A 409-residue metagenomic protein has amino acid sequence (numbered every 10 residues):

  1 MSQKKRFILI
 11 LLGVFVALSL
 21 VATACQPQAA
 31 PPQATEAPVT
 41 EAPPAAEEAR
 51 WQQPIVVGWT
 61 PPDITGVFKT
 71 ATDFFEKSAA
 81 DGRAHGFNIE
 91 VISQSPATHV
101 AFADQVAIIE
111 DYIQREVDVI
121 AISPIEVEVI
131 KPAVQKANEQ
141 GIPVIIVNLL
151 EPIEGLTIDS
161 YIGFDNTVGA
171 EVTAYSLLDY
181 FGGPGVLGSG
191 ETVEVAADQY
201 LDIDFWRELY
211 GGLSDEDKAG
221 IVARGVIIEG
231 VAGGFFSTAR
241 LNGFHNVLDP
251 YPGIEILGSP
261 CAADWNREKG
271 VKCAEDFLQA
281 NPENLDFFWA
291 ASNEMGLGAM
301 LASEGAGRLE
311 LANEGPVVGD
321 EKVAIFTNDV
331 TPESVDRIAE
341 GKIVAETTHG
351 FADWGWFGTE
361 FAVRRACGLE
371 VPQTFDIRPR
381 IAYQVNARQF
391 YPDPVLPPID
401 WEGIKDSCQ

Functional and structural regions predicted by a protein language model:
S2-L12: Bacterial N-terminal signal peptides that target proteins for export
G13-F15, I145: Core hydrophobic alpha-helical membrane-spanning segments
S19-A24: C-terminal motif of bacterial Sec signal peptides marking the signal peptidase cleavage site
Q26-Q409: A residue-level marker of the well-folded mature domains of exported/periplasmic proteins
